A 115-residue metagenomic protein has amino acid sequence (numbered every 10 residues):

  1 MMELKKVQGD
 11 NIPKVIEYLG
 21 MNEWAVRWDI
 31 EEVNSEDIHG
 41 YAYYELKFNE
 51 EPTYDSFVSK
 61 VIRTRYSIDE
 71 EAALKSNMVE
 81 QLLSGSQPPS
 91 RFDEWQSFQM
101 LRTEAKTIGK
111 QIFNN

Functional and structural regions predicted by a protein language model:
M2-N115: A preference for well-ordered globular domain cores that mediate specific macromolecular interactions or catalysis
